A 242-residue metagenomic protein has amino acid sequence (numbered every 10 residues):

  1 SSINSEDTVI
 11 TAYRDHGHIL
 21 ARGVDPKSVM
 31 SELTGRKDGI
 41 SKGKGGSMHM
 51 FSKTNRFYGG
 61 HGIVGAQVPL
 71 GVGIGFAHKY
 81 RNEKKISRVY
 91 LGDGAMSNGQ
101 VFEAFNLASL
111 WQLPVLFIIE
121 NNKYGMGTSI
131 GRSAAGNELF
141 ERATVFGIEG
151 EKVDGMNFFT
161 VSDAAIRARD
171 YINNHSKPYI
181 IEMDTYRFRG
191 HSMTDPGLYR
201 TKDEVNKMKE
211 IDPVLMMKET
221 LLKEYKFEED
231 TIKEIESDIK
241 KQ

Functional and structural regions predicted by a protein language model:
S1-W111, S129-A135, F140, V145-G147: Cofactor-binding active-site loop characterized by glycine-rich and histidine/acidic residues
G17, K123-M126, R187-R189: Short gly/pro/ser/thr-enriched loop/turn and capping motifs at secondary-structure boundaries
K79-E83, A135-R167, E210-S237: Conserved thiamine diphosphate
Y90, F117-I118: Residue-level marker for buried hydrophobic side chains located in beta-strands that build the well-ordered beta-sheet
V101-A104, D163-D170: Glycine-rich, charged/polar anion/phosphate-binding loops that engage phosphate groups from diverse ligands
P114-L116, E149: Short, proline-centered helix/strand-breaking motifs
K123-T128, I148-V153, L198-N206, T231-I232: Short beta-alpha connecting loops at secondary-structure transitions that line or flank enzyme active sites
Y171-Q242: Glycine/aspartate-rich loop-and-adjacent alpha/beta segment that forms the canonical ThDP
